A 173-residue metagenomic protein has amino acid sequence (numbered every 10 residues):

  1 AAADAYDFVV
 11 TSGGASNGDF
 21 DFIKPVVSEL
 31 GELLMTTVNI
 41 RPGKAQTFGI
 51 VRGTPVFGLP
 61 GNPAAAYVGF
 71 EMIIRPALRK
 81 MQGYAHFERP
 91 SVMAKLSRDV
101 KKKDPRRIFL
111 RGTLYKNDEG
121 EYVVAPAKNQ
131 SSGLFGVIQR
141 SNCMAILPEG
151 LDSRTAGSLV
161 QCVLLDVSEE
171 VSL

Functional and structural regions predicted by a protein language model:
A1-F22, V26-E29: N-terminal small/polar loop signature for handling phosphorylated ligands or for N-terminal nucleophile
S28-L173: Flexible glycine/proline-rich
